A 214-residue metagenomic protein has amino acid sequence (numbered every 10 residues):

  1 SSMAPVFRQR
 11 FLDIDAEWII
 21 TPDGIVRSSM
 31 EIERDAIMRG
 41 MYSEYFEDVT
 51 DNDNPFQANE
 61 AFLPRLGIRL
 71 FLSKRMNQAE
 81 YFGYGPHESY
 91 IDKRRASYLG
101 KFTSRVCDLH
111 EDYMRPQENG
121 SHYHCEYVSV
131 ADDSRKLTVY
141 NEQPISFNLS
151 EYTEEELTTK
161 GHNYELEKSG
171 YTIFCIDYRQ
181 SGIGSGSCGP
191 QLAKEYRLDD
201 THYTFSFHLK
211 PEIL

Functional and structural regions predicted by a protein language model:
S1-L214: Beta-strand/loop-rich accessory regions of lumenal/periplasmic or secreted enzymes, predominantly carbohydrate-active
